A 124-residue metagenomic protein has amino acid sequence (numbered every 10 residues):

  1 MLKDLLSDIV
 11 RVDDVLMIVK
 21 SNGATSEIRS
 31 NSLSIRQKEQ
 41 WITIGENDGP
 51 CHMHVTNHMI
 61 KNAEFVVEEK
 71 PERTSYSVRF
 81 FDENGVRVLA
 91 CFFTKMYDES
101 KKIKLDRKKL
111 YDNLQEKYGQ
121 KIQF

Functional and structural regions predicted by a protein language model:
M1-N57, K61-A63, E68, F93-T94 (+1 more regions): N-terminal recruitment modules of adaptor/scaffold proteins
A63-F124: Acidic, Ser/Thr- and proline-rich intrinsically disordered linker/docking segments of eukaryotic scaffolds
